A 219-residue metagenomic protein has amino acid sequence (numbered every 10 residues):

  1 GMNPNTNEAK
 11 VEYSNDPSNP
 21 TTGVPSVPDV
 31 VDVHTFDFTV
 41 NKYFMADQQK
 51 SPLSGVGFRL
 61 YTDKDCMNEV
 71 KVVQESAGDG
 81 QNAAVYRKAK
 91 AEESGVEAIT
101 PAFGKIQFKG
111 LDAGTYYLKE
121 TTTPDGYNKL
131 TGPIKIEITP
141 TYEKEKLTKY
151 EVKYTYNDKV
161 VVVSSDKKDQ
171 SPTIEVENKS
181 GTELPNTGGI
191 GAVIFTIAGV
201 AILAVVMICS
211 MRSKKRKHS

Functional and structural regions predicted by a protein language model:
G1-S219: Solvent-exposed loop/turn and edge beta-strand elements of beta-rich ligand-binding domains
